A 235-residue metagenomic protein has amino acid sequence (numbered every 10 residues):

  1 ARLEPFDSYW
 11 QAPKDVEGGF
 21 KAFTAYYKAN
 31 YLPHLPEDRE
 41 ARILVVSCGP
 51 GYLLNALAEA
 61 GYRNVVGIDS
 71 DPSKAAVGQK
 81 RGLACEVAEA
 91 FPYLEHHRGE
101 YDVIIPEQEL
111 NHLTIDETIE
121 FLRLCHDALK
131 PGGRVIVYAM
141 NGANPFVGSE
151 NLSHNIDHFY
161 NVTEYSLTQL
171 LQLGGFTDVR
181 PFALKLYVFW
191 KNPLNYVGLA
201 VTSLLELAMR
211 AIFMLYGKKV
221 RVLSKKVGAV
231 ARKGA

Functional and structural regions predicted by a protein language model:
A1-E107, D116-R123, L184, S224-V227: Conserved N-terminal segment of class I S-adenosyl-L-methionine
L54, N144-G148, W190-K191: Short acidic/His/Gly/Ser-rich catalytic and metal-binding motifs that mark active-site loops of diverse hydrolases
N111-L113: A short His-aromatic
L129-V135: Short glycine-dipeptide loop
V137-Y160: Short, glycine-/aromatic-enriched active-site segment of Class I SAM-dependent methyltransferases
F159-G175: Short alpha-helix
Q169, R180-A235: A C-terminal cap/extension of S-adenosyl-L-methionine-dependent methyltransferases that defines the acceptor-substrate
